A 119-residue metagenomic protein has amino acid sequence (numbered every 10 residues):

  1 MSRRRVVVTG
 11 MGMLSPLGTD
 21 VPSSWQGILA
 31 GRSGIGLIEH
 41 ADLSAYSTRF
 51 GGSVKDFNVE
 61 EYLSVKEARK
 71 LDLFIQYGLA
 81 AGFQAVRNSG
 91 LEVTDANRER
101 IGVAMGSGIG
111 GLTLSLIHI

Functional and structural regions predicted by a protein language model:
M1-I117: Conserved "HGTGT" condensation-loop signature of ketosynthase/thiolase-family condensing enzymes that catalyze
